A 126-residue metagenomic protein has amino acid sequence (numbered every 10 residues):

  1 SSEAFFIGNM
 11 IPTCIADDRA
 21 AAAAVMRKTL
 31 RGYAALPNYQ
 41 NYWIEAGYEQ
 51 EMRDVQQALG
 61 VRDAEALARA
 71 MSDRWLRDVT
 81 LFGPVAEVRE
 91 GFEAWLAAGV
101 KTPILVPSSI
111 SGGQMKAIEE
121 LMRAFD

Functional and structural regions predicted by a protein language model:
S1-D126: Active-site-adjacent structural elements that line small-molecule/cofactor binding pockets in enzymes
